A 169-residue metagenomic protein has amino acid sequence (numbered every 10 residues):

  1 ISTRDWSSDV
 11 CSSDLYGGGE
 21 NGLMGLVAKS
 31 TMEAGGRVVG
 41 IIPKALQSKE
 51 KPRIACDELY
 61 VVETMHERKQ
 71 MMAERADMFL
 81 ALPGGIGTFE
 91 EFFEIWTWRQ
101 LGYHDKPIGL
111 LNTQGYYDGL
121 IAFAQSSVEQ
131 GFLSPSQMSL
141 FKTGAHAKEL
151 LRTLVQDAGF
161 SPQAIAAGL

Functional and structural regions predicted by a protein language model:
I1-C11: Single conserved hydrophobic/aromatic residue that forms the stacking wall/gate of nucleotide- or nucleobase-binding
S7, A55, E74-R75: Alpha-helix C-terminal capping/helix-to-coil transition sites in glycosyltransferase folds
Y16-M65: Glycine-rich, small/polar surface segments that engage phosphate groups of diverse ligands
G22-L26, Y116-V128: Glycine-rich, charge-decorated loop segments at or immediately adjacent to ligand/cofactor-binding or catalytic sites
I42, L82, W96-A122, P135-Q137: Short, acidic/small-residue loops that bind anionic groups at enzyme active sites
E67-G102, G109, G159-L169: Active-site/ligand-binding-proximal alpha/beta "capping" segment
E74-M78, E129-L169: A charged, well-structured terminal subsegment
